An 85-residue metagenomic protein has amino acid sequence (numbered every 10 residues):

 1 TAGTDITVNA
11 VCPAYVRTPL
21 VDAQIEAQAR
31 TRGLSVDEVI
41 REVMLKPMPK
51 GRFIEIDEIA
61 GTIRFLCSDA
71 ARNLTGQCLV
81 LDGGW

Functional and structural regions predicted by a protein language model:
T1-T4, A14-V16, L45-K46: Catalytic loop of short-chain dehydrogenase/reductase
A2, T7, L74-G76: Short, small/polar-rich loop/turn modules that mediate ligand/substrate recognition or access, typified
T7-R17, C67, V80-D82: Conserved SDR Rossmann-fold cofactor-binding beta-strand/turn motif
P13-A23, A27, T31: Short, flexible catalytic-loop segment of classical short-chain dehydrogenase/reductase
A29-D57: Catalytic Tyr-x(3-8)-Lys segment
K50-L81: C-terminal substrate-recognition "lid" of short-chain dehydrogenase/reductases
